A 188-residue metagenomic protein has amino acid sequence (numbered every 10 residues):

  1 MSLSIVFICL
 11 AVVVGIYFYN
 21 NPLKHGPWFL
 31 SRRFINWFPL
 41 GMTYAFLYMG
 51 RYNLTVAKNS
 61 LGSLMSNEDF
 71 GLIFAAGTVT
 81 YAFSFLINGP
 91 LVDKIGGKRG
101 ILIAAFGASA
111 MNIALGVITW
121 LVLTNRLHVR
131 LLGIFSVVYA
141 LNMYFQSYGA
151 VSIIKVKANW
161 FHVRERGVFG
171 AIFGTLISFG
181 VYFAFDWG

Functional and structural regions predicted by a protein language model:
N36-M65: Extracytoplasmic
A45, M111, R126-Y148: Hydrophobic core of transmembrane alpha-helices in multi-pass small-molecule transporters, especially MFS/SLC-type
Y52, T78-L86, V181-Y182: Residue-level signature of mid-helix packing/kink "hotspots" within the transmembrane helices of 12-pass Major
T55-A82: Extracellular/periplasmic helix-loop-helix junction of adjacent transmembrane segments in MFS-like secondary
S84-G97: Helix-to-loop junctions at the C-terminal end of transmembrane segments in multipass secondary transporters
F106-H128: C-terminal ends and interior cores of transmembrane alpha-helices in multi-pass membrane transporters/permeases
V138-T175: Cytoplasmic helix-loop-helix junction between adjacent transmembrane helices in 12-TM secondary transporters
